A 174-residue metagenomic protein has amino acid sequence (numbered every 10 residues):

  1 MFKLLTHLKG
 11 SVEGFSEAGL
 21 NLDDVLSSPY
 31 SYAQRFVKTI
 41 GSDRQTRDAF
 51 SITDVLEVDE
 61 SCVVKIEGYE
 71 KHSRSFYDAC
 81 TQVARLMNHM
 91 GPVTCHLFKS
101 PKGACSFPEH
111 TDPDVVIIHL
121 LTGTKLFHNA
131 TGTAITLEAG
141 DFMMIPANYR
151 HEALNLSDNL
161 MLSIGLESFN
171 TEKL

Functional and structural regions predicted by a protein language model:
M1-Y32: An N-terminal JmjN-like helical accessory module and its immediate linker preceding a catalytic domain
Y30-D141, Y149-L174: Active-site region of the double-stranded beta-helix
M144: Conserved beta-strand-loop-short alpha-helix elements that form and flank the Mn2+/Mg2+-coordinating active site
